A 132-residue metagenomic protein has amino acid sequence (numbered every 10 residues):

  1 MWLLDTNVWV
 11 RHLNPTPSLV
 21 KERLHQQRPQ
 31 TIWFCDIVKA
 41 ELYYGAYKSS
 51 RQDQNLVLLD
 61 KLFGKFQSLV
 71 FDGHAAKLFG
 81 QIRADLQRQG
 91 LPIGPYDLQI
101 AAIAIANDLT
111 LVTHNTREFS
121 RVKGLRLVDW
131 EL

Functional and structural regions predicted by a protein language model:
M1, A101, I105-L132: Acidic, PIN/NYN-like endoribonuclease modules and their adjacent C-terminal/linker elements
M1-F34, Y44-K61: Short, well-structured N-terminal submotif of metal-dependent ribonuclease cores
D5-T6, L42, F79, A104 (+1 more regions): Generic structural signal for small/hydrophobic residues in well-ordered secondary structure, especially within
N7, E41, V57, K77 (+1 more regions): Active-site phosphate/pyrophosphate-handling residues
V8-W9, V38, A75, R117-E118: Alpha-helix capping/helix-boundary segments
D36, D72, E131: Residues at the C-termini of beta-strands that transition into short coil/loop
F66-V112: Active-site neighborhoods of divalent-metal-dependent phosphate/nucleic-acid chemistry enzymes
